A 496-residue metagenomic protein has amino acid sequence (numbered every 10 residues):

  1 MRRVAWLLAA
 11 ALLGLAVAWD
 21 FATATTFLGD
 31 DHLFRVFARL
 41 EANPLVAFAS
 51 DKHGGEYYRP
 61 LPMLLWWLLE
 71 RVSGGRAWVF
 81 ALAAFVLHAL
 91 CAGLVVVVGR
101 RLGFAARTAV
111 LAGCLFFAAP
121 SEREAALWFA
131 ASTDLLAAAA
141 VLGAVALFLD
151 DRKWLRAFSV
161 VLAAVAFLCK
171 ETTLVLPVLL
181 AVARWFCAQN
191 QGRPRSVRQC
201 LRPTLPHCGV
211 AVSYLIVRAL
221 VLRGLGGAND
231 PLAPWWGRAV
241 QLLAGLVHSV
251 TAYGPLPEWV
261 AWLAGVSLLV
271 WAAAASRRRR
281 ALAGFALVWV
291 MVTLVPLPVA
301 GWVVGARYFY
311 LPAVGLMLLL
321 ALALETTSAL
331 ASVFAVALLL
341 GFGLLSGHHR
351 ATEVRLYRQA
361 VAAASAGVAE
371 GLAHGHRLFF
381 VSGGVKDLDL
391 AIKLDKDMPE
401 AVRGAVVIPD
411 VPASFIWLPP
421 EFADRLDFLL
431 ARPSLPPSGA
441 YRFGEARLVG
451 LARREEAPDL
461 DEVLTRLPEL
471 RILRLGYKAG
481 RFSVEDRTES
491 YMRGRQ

Functional and structural regions predicted by a protein language model:
M1-R495: Polytopic membrane enzymes that build or remodel cell-surface glycoconjugates and lipids
